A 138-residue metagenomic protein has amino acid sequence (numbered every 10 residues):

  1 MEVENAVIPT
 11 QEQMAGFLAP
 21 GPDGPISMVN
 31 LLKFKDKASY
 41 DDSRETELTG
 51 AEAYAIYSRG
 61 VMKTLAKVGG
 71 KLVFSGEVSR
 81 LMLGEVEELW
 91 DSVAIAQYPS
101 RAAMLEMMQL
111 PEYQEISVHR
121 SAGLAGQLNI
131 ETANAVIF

Functional and structural regions predicted by a protein language model:
M1-S92, P99-A103, A133-F138: Short S/T/G/P-rich N-terminal loop/turn motif that feeds into the first structured element of a domain
I95-F138: Short, Lys/Arg-rich amphipathic alpha-helical interaction segments that bind nucleic acids or acidic protein surfaces
